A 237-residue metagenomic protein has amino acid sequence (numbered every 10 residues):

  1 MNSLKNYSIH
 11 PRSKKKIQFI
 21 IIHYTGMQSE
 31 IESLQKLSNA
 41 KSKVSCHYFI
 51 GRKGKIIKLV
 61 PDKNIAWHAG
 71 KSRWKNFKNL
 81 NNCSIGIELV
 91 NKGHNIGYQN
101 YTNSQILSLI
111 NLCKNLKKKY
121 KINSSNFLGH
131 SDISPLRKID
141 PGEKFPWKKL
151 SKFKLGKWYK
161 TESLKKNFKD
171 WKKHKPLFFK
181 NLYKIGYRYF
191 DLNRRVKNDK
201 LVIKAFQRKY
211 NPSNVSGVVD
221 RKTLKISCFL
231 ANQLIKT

Functional and structural regions predicted by a protein language model:
M1-S125: Active-site-adjacent loop/helix surface patches within enzyme catalytic domains that shape the substrate-binding cleft
K41, K63, Y210, L230-L234: Alpha-helix boundary/capping residues
G93, Y98-F190, L201, A205-N211 (+1 more regions): Basic/polar, cationic surfaces and motifs that engage anionic cell-wall and phosphate/carboxylate ligands
S216-T237: Alpha-helical interaction/regulatory segments in DNA maintenance proteins
